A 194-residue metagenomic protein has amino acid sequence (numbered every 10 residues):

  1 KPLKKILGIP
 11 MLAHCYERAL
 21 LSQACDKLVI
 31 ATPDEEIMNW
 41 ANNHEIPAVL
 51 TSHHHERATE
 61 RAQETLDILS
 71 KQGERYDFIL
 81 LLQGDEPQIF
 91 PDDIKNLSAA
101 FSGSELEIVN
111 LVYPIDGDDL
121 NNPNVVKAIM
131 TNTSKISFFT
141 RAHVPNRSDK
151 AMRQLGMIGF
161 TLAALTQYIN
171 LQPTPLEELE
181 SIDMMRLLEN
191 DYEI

Functional and structural regions predicted by a protein language model:
K1-T32: N-terminal glycine-rich phosphate-binding loop and ensuing alpha1 helix
A24, H44-I46, N190: Short, structured coil segments at secondary-structure junctions
C25, E74-Y76, G103-L106, Y192: Short, high-confidence coil segments that cap the C-terminus of an alpha-helix and link into the following beta-strand
V29, E35-L82, E86-A99: Short phosphate-binding loop-to-helix
I89-T174: Conserved core of the sugar-phosphate nucleotidyltransferase
A163-A164, M184-I194: Catalytic donor-sugar/metal-binding loop of nucleotide-sugar-dependent glycosyltransferases
Q172-I182: Donor nucleotide-sugar recognition loop
